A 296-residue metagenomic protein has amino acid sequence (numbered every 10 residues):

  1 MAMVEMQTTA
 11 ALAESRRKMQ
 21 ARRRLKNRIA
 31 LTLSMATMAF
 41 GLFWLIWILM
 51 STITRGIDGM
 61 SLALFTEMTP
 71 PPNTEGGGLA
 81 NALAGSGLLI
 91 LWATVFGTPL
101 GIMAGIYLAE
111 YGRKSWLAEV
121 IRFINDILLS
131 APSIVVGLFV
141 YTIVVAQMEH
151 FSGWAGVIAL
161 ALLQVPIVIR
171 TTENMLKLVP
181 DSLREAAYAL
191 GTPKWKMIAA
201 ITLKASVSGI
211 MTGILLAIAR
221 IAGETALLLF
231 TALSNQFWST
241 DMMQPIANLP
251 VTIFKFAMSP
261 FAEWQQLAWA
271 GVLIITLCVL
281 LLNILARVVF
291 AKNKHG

Functional and structural regions predicted by a protein language model:
M1-F40, A286-G296: Transmembrane alpha-helical segments of polytopic membrane transport and secretion proteins
A13-A36, M50-V95, K255-Q266: Periplasmic/extracellular loop-to-transmembrane helix junction in inner-membrane transport proteins
P72-N73, L228-T276: Interhelical loop and adjacent transmembrane-helix boundary motif in polytopic membrane transport permeases
A93-N125, L138, A146, A286-K292: Transmembrane-helix boundary motif in ABC transporter permease subunits
T94, T172, K194-T231: Transmembrane alpha-helices
L108, G112, E173, K177 (+3 more regions): C-terminal transmembrane helix and the adjacent membrane-cytosol boundary/short C-terminal tail of inner/organellar
R113-L117, R122, P180, R184-T212: Amphipathic cytosolic juxtamembrane alpha-helices at the membrane-cytosol interface of multi-pass membrane transporters
D126-Q164: Generic hydrophobic transmembrane alpha-helix motif, especially the helices
